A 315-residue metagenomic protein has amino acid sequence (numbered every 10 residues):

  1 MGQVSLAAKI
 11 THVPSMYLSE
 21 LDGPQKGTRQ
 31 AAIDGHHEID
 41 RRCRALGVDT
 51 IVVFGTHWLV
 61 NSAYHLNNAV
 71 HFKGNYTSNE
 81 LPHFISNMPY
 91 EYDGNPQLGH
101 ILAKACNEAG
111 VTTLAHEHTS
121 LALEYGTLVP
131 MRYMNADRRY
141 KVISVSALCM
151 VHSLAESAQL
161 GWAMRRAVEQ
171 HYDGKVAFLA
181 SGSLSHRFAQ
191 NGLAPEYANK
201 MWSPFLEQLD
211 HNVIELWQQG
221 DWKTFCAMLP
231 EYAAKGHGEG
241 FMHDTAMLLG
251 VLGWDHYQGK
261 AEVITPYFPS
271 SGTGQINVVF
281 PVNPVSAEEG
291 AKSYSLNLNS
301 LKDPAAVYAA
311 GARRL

Functional and structural regions predicted by a protein language model:
M1-D49, N61-Q159, Q170, N191-R314: Flexible, D/E/H-enriched segments
D49-G55, G174-L184, L248: Beta-strand elements within well-structured catalytic alpha/beta cores of enzymes that handle phosphate/sulfate esters
W162: Phosphate-rich cofactor/ligand-interacting catalytic cores and adjacent structured alpha/beta frameworks
V168-G174: Nuclease catalytic cores that cleave nucleic-acid phosphodiester bonds, predominantly acidic two-metal-ion
S181-P195: A structural signal for small-residue-enriched, beta-sheet-centric alpha/beta enzyme cores and oligomeric scaffold folds
